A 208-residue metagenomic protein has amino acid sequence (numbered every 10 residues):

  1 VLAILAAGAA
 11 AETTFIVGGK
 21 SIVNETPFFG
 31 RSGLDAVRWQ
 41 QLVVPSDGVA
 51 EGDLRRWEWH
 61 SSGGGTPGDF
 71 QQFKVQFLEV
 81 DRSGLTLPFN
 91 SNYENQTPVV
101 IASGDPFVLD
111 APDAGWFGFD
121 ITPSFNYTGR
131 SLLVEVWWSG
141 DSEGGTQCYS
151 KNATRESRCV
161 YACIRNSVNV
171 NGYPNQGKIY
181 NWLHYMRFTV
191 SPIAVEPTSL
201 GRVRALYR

Functional and structural regions predicted by a protein language model:
V1-A6: Bacterial N-terminal signal peptides
G8-V37, N92, I179-R208: Boundary/junction segments of secreted and surface-exposed precursor proteins
F15-N24, S131-P192: Proprotein-processing/basic-patch segments
G19-G64: A short beta-strand-loop element at or near the start of a globular domain
V49, G68-R155: Aromatic- and Gly/Pro-enriched, solvent-exposed loop/edge beta-strand patches characteristic of beta-rich domains
R55-R56, Q71, G201: A short, local hydrophobic-aromatic micro-motif
